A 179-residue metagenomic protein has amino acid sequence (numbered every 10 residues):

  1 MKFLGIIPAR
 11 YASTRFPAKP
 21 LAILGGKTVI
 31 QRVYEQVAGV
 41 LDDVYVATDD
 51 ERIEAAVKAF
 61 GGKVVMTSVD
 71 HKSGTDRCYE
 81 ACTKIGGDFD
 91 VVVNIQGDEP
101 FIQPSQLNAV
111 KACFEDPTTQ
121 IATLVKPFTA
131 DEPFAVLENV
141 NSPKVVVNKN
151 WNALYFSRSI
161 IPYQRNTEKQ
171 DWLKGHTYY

Functional and structural regions predicted by a protein language model:
K2-T48: N-terminal glycine-rich phosphate-binding loop and ensuing alpha1 helix
P8, N94-Q96, L124-V125: Short beta-strand segments
G26, T67-V69, G97, V147 (+1 more regions): Active-site donor-binding loop signature of nucleotide-sugar glycosyltransferases
L41, G87-F89, D116-I121: Short, high-confidence coil segments that cap the C-terminus of an alpha-helix and link into the following beta-strand
Y45, E51-A112: Short phosphate-binding loop-to-helix
Q103-Y179: Conserved core of the sugar-phosphate nucleotidyltransferase
